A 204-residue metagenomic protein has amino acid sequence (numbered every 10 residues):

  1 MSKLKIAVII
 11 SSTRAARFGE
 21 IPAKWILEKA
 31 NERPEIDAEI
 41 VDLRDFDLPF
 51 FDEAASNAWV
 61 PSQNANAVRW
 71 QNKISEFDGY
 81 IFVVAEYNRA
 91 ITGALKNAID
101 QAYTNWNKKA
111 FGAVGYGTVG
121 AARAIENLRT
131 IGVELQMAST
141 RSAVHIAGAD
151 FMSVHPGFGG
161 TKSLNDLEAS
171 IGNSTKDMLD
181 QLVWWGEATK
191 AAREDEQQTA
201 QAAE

Functional and structural regions predicted by a protein language model:
S2, T140-E204: Glycine-rich phosphate/pyrophosphate-binding loop and the adjoining helix
S2-P34: N-terminal beta1-alpha1 ligand-phosphate binding loop
E28-E35, V133, M137, D180-A191: Generic secondary-structure signature for well-ordered alpha-helical cores
L43-S62, V154-H155: N-terminal beta-loop-helix "entrance" segment that forms/cooperates in small-molecule cofactor or anionic ligand
W59-R141: Helix-loop-strand module that forms the ligand-binding subsite of alpha/beta enzymes
